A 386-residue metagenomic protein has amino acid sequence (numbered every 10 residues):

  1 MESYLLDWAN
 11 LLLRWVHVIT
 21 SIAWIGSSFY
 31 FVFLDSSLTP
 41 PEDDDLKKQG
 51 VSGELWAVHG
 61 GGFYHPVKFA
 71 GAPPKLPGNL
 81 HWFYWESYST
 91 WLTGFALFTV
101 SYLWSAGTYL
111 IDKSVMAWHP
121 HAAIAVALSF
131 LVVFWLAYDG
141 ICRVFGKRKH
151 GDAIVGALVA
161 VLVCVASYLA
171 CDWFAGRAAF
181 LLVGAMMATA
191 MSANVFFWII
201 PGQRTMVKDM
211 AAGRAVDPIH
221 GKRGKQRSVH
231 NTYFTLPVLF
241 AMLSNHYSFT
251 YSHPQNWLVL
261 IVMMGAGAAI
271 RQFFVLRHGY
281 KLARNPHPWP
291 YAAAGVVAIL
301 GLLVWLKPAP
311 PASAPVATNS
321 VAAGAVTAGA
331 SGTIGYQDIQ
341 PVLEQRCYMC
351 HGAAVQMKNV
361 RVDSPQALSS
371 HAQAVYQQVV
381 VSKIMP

Functional and structural regions predicted by a protein language model:
M1-G329, A353-Q356, Q366: Polytopic transmembrane helical bundles with strong interfacial aromatic enrichment
D7, T333-I334, S370: Short, conserved clusters of charged catalytic residues that mark active-site and nucleotide-handling motifs
T250, M385-P386: Substrate-binding/catalytic groove segments of enzymes that remodel or degrade extracellular structural polymers
G329-R346, V355-M357: Short sequence/structural segments immediately N-terminal
L343-A354, V362, M385: The canonical Cys-X-X-Cys-His
A354-V381: Gly/Gly-Pro-rich "capping" loops immediately C-terminal to redox-active cysteine motifs in periplasmic/lumenal
